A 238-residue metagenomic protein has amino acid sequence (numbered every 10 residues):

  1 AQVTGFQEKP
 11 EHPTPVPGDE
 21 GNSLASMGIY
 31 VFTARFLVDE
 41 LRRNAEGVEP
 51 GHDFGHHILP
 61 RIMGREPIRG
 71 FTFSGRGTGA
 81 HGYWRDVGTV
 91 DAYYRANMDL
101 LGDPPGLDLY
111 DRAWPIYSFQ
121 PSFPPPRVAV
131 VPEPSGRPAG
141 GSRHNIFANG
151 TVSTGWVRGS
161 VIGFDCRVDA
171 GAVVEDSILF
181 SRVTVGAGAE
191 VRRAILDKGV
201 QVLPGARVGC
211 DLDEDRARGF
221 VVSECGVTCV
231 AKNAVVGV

Functional and structural regions predicted by a protein language model:
A1-R35: Conserved core of the sugar-phosphate nucleotidyltransferase
H12, R35-V238: Left-handed beta-helix
